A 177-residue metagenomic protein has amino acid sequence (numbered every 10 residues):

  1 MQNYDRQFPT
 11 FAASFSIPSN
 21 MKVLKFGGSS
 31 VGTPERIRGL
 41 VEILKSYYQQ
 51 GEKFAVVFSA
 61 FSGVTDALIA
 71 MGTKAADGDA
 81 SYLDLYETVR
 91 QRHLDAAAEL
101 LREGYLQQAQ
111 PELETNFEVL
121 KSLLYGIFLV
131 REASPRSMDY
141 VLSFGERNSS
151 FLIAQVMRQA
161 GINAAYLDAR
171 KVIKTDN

Functional and structural regions predicted by a protein language model:
Y4, F8-N177: Nucleotide/pyrophosphate-binding catalytic subdomain
